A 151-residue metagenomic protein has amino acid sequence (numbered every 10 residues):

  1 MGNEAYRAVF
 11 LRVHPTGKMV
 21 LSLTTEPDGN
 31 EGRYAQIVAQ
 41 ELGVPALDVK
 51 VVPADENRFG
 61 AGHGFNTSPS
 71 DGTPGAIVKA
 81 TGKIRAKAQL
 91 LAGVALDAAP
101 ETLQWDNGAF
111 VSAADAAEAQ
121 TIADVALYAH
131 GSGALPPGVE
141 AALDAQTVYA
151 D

Functional and structural regions predicted by a protein language model:
M1-L42, A54-D151: Cofactor-centric catalytic regions
